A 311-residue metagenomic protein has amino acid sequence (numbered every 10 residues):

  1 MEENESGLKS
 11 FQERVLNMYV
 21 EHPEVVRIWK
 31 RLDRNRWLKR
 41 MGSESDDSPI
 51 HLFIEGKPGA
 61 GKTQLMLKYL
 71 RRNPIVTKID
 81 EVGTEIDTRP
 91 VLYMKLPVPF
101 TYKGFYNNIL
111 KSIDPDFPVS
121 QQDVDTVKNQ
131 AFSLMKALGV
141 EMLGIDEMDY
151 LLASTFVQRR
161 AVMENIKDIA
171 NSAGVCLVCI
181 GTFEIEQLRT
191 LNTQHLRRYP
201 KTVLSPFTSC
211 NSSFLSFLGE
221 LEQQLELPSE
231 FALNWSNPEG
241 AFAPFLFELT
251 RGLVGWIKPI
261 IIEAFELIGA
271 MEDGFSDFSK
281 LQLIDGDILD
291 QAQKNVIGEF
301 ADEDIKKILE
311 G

Functional and structural regions predicted by a protein language model:
M1-L52, K57: Walker A/P-loop-proximal flanking segment of P-loop NTPase domains
E2-V15, S209-N211, G219-G311: C-terminal alpha-helical "lid" subdomain
E3-G7, W29, I86, T101-N108 (+4 more regions): Mid-core helix/loop region of P-loop NTP-binding domains shared across ATPases and GTPases
K62: Conserved lysine of the Walker
L65-Y69: Hydrophobic positions on the alpha1 helix immediately C-terminal to the Walker A/P-loop
R72-G83, P115-F117: Post-Walker A helix-loop "phosphate-sensing" segment adjacent to the P-loop in P-loop NTPases
D87, V91-F100: A short hydrophobic beta-strand->loop->alpha-helix junction that borders the nucleotide-binding pocket of P-loop NTPases
L152-T155, V162-A241: The catalytic "switch" region of P-loop NTPases
